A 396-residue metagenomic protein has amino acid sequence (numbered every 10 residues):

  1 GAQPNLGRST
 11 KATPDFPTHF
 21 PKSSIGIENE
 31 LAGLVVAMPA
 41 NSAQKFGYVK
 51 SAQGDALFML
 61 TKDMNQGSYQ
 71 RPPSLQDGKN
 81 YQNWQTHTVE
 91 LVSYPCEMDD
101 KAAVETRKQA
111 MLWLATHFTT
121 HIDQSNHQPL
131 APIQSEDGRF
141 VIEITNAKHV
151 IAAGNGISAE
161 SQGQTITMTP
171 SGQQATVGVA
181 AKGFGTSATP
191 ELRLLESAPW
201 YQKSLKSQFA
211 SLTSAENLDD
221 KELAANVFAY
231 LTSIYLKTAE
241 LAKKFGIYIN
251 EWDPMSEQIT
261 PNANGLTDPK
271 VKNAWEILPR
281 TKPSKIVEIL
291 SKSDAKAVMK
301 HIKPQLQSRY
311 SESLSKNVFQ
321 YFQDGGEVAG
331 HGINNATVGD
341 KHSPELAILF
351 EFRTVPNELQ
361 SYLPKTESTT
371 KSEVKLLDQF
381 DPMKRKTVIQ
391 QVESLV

Functional and structural regions predicted by a protein language model:
N5-V396: Phosphate/nucleotide-binding catalytic core
